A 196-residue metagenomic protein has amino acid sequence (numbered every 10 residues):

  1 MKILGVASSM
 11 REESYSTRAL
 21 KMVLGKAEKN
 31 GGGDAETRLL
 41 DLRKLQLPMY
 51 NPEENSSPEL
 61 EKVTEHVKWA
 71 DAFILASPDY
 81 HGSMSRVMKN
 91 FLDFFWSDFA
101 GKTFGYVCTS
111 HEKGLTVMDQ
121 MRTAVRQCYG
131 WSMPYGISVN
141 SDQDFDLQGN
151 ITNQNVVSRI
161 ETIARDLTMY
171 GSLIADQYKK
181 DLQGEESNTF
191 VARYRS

Functional and structural regions predicted by a protein language model:
M1-S77, G82-F95, T152-S196: N-terminal beta1-alpha1-beta2 submodule of the flavodoxin-like/Rossmannoid cofactor-binding fold
R38-L47, Q127-L147, I174: Mobile beta-alpha loop/short-helix "lid" or hinge segments that flank ligand
A100-G101: His-Asp phosphorelay/catalytic-motif detector in bacterial-type signaling
F104-D142, I151-S158: Short, glycine-/small-residue-rich phosphate/pyrophosphate-handling segment
